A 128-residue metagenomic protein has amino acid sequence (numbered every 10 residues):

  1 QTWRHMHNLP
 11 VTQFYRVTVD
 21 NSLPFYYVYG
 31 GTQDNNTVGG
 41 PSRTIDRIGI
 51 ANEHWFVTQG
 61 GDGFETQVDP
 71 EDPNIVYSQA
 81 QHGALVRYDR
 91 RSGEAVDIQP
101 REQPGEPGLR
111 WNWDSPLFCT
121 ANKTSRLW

Functional and structural regions predicted by a protein language model:
Q1-W128: Beta-propeller blade termini and top-face loops
